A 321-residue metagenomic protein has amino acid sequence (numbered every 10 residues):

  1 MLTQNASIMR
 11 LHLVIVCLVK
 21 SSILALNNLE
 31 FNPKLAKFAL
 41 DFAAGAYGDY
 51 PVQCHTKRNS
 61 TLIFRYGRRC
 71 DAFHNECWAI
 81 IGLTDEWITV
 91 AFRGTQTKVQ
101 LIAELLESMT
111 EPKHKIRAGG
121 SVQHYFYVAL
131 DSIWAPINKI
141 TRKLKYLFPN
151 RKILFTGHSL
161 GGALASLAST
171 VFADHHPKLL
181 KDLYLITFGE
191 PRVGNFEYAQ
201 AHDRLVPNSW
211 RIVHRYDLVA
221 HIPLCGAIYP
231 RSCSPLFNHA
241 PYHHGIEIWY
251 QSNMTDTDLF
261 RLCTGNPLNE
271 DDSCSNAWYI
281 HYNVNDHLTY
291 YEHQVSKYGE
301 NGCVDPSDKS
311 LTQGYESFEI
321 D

Functional and structural regions predicted by a protein language model:
M1-V16: Classical eukaryotic N-terminal signal peptides for Sec-dependent ER targeting/secretion, especially the positively
L13, L18, L26-N27, W78 (+4 more regions): Serine hydrolase/lipase
S22-T84: Signal-peptide-cleavage-adjacent N-terminal segments of secreted and extracellular proteins
L35-A39, I137, L164, A168: Alpha-helical interaction elements in eukaryotic regulators
T89-K98, I102-I140: Active-site catalytic motif of lipid deacylating hydrolases and related acyltransferases
G157-G161, A165: Gly/Ala-rich beta-loop-alpha elbow adjacent to hydrolase catalytic centers
